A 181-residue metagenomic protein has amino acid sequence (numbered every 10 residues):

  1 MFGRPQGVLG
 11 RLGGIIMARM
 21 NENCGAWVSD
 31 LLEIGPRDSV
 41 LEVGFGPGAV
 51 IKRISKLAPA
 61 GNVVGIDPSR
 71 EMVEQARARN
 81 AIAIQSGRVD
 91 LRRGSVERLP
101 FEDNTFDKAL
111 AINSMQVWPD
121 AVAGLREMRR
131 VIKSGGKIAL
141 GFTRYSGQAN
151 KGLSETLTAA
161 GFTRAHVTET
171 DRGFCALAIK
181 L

Functional and structural regions predicted by a protein language model:
P5-E22: Class I SAM-dependent methyltransferase Rossmann-like catalytic core, especially the SAM/SAH-binding loop
R19-D38: Conserved alpha-helix/loop element of class I SAM-dependent methyltransferases that forms part of the SAM/SAH-binding
S39-R98: Class I SAM-dependent methyltransferase SAM/SAH-binding core
E97-A109: A short acidic, Gly/Pro-enriched loop at the edge of an enzyme's catalytic core that lines a small-molecule cofactor
K108-A121, R144: A short SAM/SAH-binding and catalytic strip from SAM-dependent methyltransferases
V122-S134: A short glycine-rich, Lys/Arg-flanked "PGG" loop and its adjoining helix->strand segment in the class I
G136-F142: Conserved beta-strand signature within the Rossmann-like core of class I S-adenosyl-L-methionine
G161, E169-L181: Core SAM-dependent methyltransferase catalytic element
